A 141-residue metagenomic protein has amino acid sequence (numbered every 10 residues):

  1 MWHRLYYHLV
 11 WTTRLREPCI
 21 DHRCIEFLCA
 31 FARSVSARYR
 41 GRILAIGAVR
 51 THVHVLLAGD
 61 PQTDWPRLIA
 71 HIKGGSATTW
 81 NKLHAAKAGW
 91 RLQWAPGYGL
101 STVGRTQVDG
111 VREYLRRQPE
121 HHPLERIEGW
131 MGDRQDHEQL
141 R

Functional and structural regions predicted by a protein language model:
M1-R141: Basic nucleic-acid-binding interfaces
